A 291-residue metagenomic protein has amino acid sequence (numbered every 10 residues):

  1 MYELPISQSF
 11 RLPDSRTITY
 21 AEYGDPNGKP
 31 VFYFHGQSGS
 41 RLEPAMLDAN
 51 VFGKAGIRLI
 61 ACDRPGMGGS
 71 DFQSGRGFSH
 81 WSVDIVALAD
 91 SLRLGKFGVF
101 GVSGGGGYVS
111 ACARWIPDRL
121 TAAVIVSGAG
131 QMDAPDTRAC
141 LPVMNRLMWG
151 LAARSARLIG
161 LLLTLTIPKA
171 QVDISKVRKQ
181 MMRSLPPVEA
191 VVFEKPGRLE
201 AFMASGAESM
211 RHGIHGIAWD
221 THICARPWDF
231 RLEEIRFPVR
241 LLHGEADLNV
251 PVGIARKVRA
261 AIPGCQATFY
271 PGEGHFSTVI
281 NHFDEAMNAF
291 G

Functional and structural regions predicted by a protein language model:
M1-Y23: N-terminal cap/lid segment of alpha/beta-hydrolase-fold proteins
R16-G69: Conserved HGGG/HGGXW glycine-rich cap/lid loop of the alpha/beta-hydrolase fold
H80-G98: Conserved acidic catalytic loop of the alpha/beta-hydrolase fold
G95-C140: Conserved hydrolase catalytic core segment
V143-F230: Alpha/beta-hydrolase
I235, L241-H243, D247: Short beta-strand/loop motif that positions the catalytic acidic residue of the alpha/beta-hydrolase fold
L248-I254: Conserved alpha/beta-hydrolase "acid-adjacent" motif
G264-G291: Catalytic active-site module of serine/aspartate enzymes centered on a nucleophile-bearing elbow/loop
